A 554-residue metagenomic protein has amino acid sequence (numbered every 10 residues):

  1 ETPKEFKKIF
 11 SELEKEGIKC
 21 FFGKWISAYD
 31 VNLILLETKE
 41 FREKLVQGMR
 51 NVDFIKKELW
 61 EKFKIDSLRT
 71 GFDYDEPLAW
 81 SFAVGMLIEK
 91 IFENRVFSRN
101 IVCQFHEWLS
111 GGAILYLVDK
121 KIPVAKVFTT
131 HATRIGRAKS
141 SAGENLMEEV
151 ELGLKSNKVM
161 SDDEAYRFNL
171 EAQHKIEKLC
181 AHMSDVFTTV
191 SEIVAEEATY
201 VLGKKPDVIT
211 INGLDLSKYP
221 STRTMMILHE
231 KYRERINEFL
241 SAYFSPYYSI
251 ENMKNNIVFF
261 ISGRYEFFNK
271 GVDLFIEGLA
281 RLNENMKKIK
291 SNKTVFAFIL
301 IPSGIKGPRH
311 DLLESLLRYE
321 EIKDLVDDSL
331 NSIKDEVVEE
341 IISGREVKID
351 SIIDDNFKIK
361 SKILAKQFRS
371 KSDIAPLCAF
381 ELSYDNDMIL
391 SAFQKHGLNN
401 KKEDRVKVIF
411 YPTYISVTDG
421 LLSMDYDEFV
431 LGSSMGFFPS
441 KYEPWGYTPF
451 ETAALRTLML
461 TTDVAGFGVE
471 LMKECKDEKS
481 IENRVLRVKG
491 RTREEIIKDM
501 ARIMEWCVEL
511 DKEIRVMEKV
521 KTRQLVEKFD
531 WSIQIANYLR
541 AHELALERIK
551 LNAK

Functional and structural regions predicted by a protein language model:
E1-K554: Catalytic cores of nucleotide-sugar-dependent glycosyltransferases that transfer UDP/GDP/TDP-activated
